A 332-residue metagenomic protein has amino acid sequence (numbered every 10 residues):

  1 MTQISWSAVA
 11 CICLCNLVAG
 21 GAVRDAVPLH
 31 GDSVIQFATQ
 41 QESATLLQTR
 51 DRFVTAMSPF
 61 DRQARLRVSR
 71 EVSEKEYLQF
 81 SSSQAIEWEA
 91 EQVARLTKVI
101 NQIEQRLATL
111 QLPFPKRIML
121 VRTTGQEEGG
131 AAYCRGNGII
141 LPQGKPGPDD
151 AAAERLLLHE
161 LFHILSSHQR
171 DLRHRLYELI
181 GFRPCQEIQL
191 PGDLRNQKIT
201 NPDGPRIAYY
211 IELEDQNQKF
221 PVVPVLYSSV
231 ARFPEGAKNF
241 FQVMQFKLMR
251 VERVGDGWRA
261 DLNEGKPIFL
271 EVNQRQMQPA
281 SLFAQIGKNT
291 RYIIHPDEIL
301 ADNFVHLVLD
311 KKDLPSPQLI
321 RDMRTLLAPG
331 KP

Functional and structural regions predicted by a protein language model:
M1-A8: Bacterial N-terminal signal peptides that target proteins for export
A8-N16: Bacterial N-terminal signal peptides
A22-V93: N-terminal mature-domain "stem" immediately C-terminal to a signal peptide or N-terminal signal-anchor/transmembrane
E76-G136: Auxiliary, metal-adjacent structural segments of Zn-dependent hydrolase domains
I86-K98, G147-L156, R291-I299: Soluble non-cytosolic domains of exported or imported proteins
G125-L158: Active-site scaffold of zinc-dependent metalloenzymes
L161-E178: Catalytic Zn2+-binding segment of zinc metalloproteases
E178-L327: Metalloprotease/metallohydrolase-associated module, dominated by Zn2+-dependent proteases
